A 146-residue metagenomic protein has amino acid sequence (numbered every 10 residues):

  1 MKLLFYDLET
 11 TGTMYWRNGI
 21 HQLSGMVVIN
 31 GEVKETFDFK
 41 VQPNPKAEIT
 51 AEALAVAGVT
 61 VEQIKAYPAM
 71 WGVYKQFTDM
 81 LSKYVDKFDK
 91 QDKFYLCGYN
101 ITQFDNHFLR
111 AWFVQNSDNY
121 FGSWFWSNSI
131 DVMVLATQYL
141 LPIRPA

Functional and structural regions predicted by a protein language model:
M1-W112, S123: Conserved non-catalytic scaffold segment of RNase H-like nuclease domains
F113-S117: Short, surface-exposed basic-aromatic patches at helix termini and helix-loop junctions that form
N119-V132: Short, acidic/small-residue loops that bind anionic groups at enzyme active sites
S129-P145: Short alpha-helix plus adjacent loop in nuclease-associated cores
